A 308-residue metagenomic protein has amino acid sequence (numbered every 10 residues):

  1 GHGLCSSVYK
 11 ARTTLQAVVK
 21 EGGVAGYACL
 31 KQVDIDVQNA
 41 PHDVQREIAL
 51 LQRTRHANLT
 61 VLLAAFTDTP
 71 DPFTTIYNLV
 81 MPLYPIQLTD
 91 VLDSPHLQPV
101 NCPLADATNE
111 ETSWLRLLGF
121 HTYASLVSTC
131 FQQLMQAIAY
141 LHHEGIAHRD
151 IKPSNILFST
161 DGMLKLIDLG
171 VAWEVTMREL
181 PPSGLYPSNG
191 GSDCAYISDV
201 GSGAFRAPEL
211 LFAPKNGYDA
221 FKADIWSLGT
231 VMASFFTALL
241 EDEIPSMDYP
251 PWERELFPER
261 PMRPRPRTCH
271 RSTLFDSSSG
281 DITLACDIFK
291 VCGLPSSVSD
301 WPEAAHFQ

Functional and structural regions predicted by a protein language model:
S7-D34: Glycine-rich ATP phosphate-binding loop
Q32-T54: Conserved N-lobe beta3->alphaC-helix segment of eukaryotic protein kinase catalytic domains
V61-Y77, P85: Short beta-strand micro-motifs within the conserved protein kinase catalytic domain, predominantly in the N-lobe
C130-F131: Activation segment signature within eukaryotic-like protein kinase domains
H142-S159: Catalytic-loop of the protein kinase fold
S159-G203: Activation segment/activation loop of eukaryotic-type protein kinase catalytic domains
L210-K222: Conserved end of the kinase activation segment
A285, F289-Q308: C-terminal lobe substrate-recognition/regulatory segment of protein kinase catalytic domains
